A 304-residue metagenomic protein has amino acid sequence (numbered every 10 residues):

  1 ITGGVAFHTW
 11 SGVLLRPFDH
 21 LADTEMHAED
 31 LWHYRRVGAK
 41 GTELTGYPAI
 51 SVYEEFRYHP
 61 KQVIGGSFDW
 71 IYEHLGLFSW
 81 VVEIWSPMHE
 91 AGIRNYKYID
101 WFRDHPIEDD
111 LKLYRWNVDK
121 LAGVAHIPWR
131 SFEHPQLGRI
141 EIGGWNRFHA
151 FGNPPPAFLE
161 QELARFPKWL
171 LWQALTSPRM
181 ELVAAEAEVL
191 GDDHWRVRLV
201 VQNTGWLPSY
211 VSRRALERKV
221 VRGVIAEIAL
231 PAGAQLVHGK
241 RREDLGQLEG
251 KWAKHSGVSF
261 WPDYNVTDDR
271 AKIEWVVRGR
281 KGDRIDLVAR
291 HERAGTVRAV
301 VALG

Functional and structural regions predicted by a protein language model:
I1-L190, W195, V200-T204, A232-K240 (+2 more regions): Metallocarboxypeptidase
R196, Q202-G304: C-terminal beta-sandwich/jelly-roll accessory domains of carbohydrate-active enzymes
